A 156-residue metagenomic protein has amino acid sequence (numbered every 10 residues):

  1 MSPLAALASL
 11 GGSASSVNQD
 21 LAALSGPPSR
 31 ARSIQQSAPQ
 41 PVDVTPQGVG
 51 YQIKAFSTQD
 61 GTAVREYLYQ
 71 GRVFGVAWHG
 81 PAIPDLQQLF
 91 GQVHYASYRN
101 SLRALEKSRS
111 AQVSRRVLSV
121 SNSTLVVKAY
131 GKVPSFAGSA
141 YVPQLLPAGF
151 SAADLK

Functional and structural regions predicted by a protein language model:
M1-A63, Y69-K156: Polybasic/polar functional segments that serve as interface/processing modules
